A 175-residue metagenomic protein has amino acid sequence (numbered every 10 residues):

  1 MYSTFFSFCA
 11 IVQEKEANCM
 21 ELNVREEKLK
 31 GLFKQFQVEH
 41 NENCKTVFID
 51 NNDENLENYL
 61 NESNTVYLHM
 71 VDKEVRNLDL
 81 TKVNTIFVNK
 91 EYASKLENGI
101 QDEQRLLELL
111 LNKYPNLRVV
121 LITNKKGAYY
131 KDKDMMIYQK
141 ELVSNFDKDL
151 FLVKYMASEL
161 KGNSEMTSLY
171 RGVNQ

Functional and structural regions predicted by a protein language model:
M1-V47, E57-E62: Conserved N-terminal subdomain of the carbohydrate kinase-like
Y2, E26-E27, D50-E54, N145-D149 (+2 more regions): Electropositive phosphate-/nucleotide-binding environments in soluble metabolic enzymes
S7, L109, K154-Y155: Alpha-helical scaffold segments in soluble metabolic enzymes
R25-E27, N52-L56, D72-V75, Y92-A93: Short acidic/polar capping segments at secondary-structure boundaries
K45-N52, L68-V71: Catalytic beta/alpha-barrel core
N61-T65, M70-Y138: Conserved phosphate/ATP/ADP-binding segment of small-molecule kinases
P115-R118, D134, K140-Q175: Conserved post-catalytic alpha-helical subdomain immediately downstream of the catalytic base and nucleotide-binding
